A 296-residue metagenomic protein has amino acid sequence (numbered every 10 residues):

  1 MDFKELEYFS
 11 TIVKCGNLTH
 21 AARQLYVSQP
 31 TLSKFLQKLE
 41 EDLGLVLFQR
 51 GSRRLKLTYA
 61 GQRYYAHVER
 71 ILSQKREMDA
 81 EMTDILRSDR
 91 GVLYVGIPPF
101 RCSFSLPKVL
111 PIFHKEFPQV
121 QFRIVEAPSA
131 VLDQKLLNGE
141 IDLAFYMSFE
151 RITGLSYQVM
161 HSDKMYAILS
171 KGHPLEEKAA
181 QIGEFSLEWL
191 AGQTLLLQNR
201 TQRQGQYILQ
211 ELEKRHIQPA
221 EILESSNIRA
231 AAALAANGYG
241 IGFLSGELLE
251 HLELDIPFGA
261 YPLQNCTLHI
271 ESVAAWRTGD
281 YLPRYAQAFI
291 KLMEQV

Functional and structural regions predicted by a protein language model:
S10-S28: Short helix-boundary/capping micro-motifs
E40-L57: A short LG(V/I)-centered, amphipathic sequence patch enriched for acidic residue(s) preceding the LG motif
D42-L43, Y64-L86: Alpha-helical linker/hinge and terminal dimerization helices associated with HTH transcriptional regulators
R90-T153, E224-S225: Central regulatory/effector-binding core of bacterial HTH transcription factors
S105, G259-V296: A late-sequence structural motif
P128-D133, L137-I141, Y146-M147, T201-G259: Hydrophobic hinge/microswitch elements
L155-L195: Flexible hinge/capping segments at coil-to-helix
G183-S186, Q193-R215, L282-A286, I290: Secondary-structure junction motif
